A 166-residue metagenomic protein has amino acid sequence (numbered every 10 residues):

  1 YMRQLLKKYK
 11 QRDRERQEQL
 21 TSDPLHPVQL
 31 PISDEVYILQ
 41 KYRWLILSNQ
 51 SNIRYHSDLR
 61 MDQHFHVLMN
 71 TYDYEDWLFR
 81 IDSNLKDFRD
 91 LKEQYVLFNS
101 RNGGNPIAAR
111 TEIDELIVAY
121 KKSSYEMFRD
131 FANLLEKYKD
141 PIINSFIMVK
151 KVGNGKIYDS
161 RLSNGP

Functional and structural regions predicted by a protein language model:
Y1-K150, S163: Catalytic center-proximal scaffold of phosphoryl-transfer enzymes
N154-P166: Short, conserved catalytic/metal-binding micro-motifs enriched in Asp/Glu and His
